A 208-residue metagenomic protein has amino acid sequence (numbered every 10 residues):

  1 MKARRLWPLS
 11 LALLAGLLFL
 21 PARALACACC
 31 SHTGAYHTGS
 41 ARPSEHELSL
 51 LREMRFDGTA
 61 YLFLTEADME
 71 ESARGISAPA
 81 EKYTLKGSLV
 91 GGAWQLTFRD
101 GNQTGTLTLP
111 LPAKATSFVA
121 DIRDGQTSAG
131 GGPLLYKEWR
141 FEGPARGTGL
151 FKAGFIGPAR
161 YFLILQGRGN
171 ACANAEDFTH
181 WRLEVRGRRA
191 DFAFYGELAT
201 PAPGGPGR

Functional and structural regions predicted by a protein language model:
M1-K2, L20: Intrinsically disordered, low-complexity regions enriched in serine, threonine, proline and polar/charged residues
K2-L11: Bacterial N-terminal signal peptides that target proteins for export
L6, F19, T108-P110: Selective for proline/serine-rich intrinsically disordered segments in cytosolic/nuclear regulatory regions
S10-F19: Bacterial N-terminal signal peptides
L20-A26: Sec/Tat signal peptide C-region and signal peptidase I cleavage site
C27-R208: Cysteine-centric segments in proteins
